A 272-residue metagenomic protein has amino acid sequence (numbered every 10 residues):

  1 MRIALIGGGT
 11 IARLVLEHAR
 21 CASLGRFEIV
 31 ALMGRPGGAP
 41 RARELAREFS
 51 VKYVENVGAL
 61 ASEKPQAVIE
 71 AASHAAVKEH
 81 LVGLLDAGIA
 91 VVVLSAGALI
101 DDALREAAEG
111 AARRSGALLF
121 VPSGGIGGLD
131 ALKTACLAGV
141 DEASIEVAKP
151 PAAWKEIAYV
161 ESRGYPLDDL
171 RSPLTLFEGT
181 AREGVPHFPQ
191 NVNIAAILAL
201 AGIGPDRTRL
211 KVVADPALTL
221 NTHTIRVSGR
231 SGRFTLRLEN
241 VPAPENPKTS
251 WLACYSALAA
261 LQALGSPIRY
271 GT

Functional and structural regions predicted by a protein language model:
A4-V15: Glycine-rich adenosine-cofactor-binding loop
I6, L119-F120, G125-T272: Active-site-lining helix/loop region of Rossmann-like oxidoreductase modules
A22-L45: NAD(P)-binding Rossmann-fold cofactor-contacting core
R35-G37, A96-L99, G125-I126: Short, ordered loop/turn segments at secondary-structure junctions
V51, A87-I89, R114-A117: A short helix->loop->beta-strand "cap" motif at the edges of active sites that frequently abuts
V54-E55, E70, V93, L119-S123 (+1 more regions): General beta-strand structural signal in soluble alpha/beta enzymes
E55-D86, A98-D102: Beta-loop-alpha module in the N-terminal Rossmann-like domain of NAD(P)-dependent dehydrogenases, especially those
G83, A96-L118: Rossmann-fold NAD(P)-binding glycine/threonine-rich loop
